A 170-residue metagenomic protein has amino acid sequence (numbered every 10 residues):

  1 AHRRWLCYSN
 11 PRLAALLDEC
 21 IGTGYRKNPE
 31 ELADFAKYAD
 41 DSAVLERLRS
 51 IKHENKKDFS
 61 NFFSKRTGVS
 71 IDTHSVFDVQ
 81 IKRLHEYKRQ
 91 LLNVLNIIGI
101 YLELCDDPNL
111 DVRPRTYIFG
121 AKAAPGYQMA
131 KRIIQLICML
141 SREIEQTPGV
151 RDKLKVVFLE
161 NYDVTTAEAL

Functional and structural regions predicted by a protein language model:
A1-L170: Catalytic cores of carbohydrate-active enzymes across secretory and cytosolic contexts
